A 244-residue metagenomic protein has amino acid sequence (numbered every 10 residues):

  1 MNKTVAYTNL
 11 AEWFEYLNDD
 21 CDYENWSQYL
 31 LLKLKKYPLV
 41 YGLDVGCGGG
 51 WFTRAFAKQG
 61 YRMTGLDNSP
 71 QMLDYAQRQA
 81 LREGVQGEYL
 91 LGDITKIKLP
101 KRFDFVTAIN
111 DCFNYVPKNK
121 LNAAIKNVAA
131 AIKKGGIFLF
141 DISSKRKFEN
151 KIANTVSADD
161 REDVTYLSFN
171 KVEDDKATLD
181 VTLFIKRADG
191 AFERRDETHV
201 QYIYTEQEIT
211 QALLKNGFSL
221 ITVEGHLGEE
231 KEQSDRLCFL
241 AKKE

Functional and structural regions predicted by a protein language model:
M1-Y37: Conserved class I S-adenosyl-L-methionine
L39-G48: Conserved class I S-adenosyl-L-methionine
W51-K96: Class I SAM-dependent methyltransferase SAM/SAH-binding core
K98-F105: A short acidic, Gly/Pro-enriched loop at the edge of an enzyme's catalytic core that lines a small-molecule cofactor
I109-D111: Residues lining the SAM
N119, L139-T210: SAM-dependent methyltransferase
N122-K134: A short glycine-rich, Lys/Arg-flanked "PGG" loop and its adjoining helix->strand segment in the class I
E206-E244: C-terminal lobe and adjacent flexible extensions of AdoMet/dcAdoMet transferase-like proteins
